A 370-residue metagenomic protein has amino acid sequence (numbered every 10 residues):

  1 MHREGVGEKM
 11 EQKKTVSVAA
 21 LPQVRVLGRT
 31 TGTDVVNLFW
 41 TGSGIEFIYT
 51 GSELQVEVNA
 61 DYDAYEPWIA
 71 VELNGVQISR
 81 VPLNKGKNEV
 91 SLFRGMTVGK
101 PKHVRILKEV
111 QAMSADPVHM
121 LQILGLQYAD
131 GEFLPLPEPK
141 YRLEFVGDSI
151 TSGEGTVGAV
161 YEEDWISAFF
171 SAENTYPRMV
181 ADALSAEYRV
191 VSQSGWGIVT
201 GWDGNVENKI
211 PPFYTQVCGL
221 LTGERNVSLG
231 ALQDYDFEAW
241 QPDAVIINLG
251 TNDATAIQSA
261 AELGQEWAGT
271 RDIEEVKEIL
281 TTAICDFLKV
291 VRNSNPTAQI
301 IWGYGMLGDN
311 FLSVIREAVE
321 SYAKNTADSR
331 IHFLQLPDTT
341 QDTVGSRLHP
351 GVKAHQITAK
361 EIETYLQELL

Functional and structural regions predicted by a protein language model:
M1-A172, L370: N-terminal secretory targeting modules
W40, T156, E162-I273, E278 (+2 more regions): Conserved SGNH/GDSL esterase-like catalytic core that processes O-acyl groups on lipids and polysaccharides
L134-L136, A231-Q241, K289-N295, E368-L369: Surface-exposed acidic, glycine-flexible loop patches that form ligand/cofactor-binding and adhesion interfaces
R142-V146, T151, Y188-S192, D243-N248 (+2 more regions): Structural recognition of the beta-strand scaffold that forms the well-ordered cores of secreted hydrolase catalytic
P177-E187, F287-Q299, Y322-D328: A structural motif corresponding to the C-terminal end of an alpha-helix and its immediate exit/capping segment
L280, I284, H355: Aromatic/hydrophobic pocket-lining residues that form the small-molecule binding cavity in soluble enzyme cores
I284-L288, R316: Generic structural signal for well-ordered alpha-helices, preferentially at hydrophobic/aromatic core positions
Q299-S346, K353-L370: Extracellular serine-dependent O-acyl
